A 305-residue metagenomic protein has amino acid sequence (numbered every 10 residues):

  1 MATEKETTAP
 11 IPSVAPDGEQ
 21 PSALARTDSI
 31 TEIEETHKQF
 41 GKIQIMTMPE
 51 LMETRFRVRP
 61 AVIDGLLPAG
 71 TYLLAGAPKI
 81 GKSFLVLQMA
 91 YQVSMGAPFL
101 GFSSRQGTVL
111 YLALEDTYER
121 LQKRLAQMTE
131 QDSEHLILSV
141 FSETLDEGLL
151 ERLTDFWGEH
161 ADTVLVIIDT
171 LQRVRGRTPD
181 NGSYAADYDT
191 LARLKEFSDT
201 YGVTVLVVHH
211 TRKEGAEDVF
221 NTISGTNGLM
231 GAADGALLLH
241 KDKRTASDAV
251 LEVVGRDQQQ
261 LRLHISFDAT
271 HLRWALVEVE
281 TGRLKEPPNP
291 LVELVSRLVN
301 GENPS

Functional and structural regions predicted by a protein language model:
E4-K5, P12-S13, G18-H37, K42-M48 (+3 more regions): C-terminal regions of RecA-like/P-loop NTPase motor modules
F40-I43, P49-L51, F56-V58, I63 (+5 more regions): Conserved inter-motif catalytic segment of the P-loop NTP-binding fold
P68-Y72, G107: Pre-Walker A (Motif I) flank of P-loop NTPase domains
L73-A75, K79, F84, L112 (+2 more regions): Phosphate-binding/switch region of NTP-binding enzymes
L85, M89: Hydrophobic positions on the alpha1 helix immediately C-terminal to the Walker A/P-loop
Q92-Q106: Post-Walker A helix-loop "phosphate-sensing" segment adjacent to the P-loop in P-loop NTPases
V93, A97, D116, L125-D132 (+8 more regions): Conserved NTP-handling cores and scaffolds of large molecular machines
